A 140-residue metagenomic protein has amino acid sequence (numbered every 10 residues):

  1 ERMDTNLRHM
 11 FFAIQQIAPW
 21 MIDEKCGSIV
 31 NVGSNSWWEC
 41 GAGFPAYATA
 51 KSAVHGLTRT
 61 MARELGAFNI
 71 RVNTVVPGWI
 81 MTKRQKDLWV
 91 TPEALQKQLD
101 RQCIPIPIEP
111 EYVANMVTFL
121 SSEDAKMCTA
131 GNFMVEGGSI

Functional and structural regions predicted by a protein language model:
E1-F12, C26, V30, V54 (+1 more regions): Catalytic Tyr-X3-Lys loop
D4, V90-Y112: Catalytic Tyr-x(3-8)-Lys segment
I14, A50, T58: Active-site helix of classical SDR
I14, P107-V135: C-terminal substrate-recognition "lid" of short-chain dehydrogenase/reductases
P19, R63-A67, K126: Alpha-helical segment proximal to the catalytic Tyr-Lys
S34: Residue(s) in the substrate-gating loop at a strand-loop-helix junction that position the organic substrate next
W38, V76-D87: Short, flexible catalytic-loop segment of classical short-chain dehydrogenase/reductase
C40-A48, T60: Active-site loop-to-helix junction immediately N-terminal to the catalytic Tyr of the SDR YXXXK motif in Rossmann-fold
